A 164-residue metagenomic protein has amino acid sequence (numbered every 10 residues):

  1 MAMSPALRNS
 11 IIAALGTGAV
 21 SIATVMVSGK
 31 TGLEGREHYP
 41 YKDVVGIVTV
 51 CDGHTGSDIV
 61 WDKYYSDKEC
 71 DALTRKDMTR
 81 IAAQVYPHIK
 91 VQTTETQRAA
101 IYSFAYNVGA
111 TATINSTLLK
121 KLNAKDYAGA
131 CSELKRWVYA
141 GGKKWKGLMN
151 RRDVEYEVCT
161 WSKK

Functional and structural regions predicted by a protein language model:
A2-V45, H54, D58-I59, Y65-M78 (+2 more regions): Long, amphipathic alpha-helical surface segments
C51-H54, F104-Y106: Active-site-proximal beta-strand/loop segments in catalytic clefts of secreted hydrolases
R80-N115: Active-site nucleophile-His-acid catalytic modules used for acyl/amide transfer and hydrolysis across diverse enzymes
